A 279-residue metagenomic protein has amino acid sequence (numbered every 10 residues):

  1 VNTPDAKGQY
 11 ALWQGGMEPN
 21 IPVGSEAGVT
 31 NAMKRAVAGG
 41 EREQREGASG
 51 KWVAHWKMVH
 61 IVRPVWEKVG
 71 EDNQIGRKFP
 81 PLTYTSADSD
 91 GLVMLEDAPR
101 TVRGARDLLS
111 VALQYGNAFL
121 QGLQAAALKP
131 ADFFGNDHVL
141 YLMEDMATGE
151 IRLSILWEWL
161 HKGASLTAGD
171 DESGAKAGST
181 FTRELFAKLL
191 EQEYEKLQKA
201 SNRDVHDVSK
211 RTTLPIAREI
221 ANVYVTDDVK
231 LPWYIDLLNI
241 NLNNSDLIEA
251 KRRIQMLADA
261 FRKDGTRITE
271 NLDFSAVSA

Functional and structural regions predicted by a protein language model:
V1-A279: Expand to "…catalyze enediolate/carbanion chemistry for C-C bond making/breaking, isomerization, decarboxylation
